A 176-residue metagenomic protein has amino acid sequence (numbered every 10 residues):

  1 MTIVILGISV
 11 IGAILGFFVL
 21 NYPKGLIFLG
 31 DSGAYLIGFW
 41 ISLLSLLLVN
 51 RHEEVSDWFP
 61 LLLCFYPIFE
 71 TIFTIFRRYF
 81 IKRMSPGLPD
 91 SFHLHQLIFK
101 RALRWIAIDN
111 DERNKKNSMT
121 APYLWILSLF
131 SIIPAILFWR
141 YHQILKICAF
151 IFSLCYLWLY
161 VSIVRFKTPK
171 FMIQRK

Functional and structural regions predicted by a protein language model:
M1-K176: Alpha-helical transmembrane segments
